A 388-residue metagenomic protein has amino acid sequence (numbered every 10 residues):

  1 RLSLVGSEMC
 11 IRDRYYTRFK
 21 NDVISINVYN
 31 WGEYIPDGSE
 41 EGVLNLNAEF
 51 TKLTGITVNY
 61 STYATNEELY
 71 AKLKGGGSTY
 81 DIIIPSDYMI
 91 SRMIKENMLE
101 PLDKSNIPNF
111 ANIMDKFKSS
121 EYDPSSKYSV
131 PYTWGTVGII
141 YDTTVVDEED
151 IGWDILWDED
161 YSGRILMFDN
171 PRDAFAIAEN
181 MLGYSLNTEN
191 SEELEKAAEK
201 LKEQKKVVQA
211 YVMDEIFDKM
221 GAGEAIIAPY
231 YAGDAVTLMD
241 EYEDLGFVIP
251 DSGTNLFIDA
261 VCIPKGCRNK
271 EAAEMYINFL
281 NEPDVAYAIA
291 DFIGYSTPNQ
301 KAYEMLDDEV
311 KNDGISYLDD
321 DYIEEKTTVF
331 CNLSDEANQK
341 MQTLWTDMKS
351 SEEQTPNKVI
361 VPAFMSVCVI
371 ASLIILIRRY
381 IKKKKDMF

Functional and structural regions predicted by a protein language model:
L2, G138-I140, A260-C262: Residues embedded in well-ordered beta-strands
L2-I11: Short, small-residue-biased leader/transition segments that mark boundaries at the very start of proteins
Y15-R92: Early extracytoplasmic/lumenal segment of secretory-pathway proteins
N27-V43, S78-E224: Extracytoplasmic ligand-binding site segments that recognize negatively charged/polar headgroups
M89-R92, I227-D244: A ligand-binding cleft/hinge motif common to bilobed small-molecule-binding domains
L194-E203, E241-C267: Periplasmic-binding protein-like
P264-E325: Mature extracytoplasmic/periplasmic domains
D321-F388: Conserved C-terminal helix/tail region of periplasmic/extracytoplasmic solute-binding proteins
